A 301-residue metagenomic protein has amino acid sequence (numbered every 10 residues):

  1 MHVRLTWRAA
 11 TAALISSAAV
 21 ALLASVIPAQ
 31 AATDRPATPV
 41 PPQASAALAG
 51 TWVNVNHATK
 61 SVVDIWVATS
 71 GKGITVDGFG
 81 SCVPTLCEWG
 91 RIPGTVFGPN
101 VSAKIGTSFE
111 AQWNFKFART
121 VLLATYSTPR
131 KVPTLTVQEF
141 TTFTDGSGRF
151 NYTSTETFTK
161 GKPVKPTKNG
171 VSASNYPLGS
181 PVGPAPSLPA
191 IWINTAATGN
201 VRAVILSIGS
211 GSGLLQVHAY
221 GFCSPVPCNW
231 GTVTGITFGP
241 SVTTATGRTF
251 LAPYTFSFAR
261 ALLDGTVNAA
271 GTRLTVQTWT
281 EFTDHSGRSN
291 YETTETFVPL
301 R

Functional and structural regions predicted by a protein language model:
M1-T33: Secretory targeting and sorting signals
S17, V26, A68, I92 (+4 more regions): Generic preference for flexible, low-structure residues
D34-V40, D64, G73, P99-G183 (+2 more regions): Beta-sheet ligand-binding and adhesion/scaffold domains
A46, N54-T120, Y176-P177, P186 (+1 more regions): Central antiparallel beta-sheet cores of small beta-barrel/beta-sandwich binding domains
